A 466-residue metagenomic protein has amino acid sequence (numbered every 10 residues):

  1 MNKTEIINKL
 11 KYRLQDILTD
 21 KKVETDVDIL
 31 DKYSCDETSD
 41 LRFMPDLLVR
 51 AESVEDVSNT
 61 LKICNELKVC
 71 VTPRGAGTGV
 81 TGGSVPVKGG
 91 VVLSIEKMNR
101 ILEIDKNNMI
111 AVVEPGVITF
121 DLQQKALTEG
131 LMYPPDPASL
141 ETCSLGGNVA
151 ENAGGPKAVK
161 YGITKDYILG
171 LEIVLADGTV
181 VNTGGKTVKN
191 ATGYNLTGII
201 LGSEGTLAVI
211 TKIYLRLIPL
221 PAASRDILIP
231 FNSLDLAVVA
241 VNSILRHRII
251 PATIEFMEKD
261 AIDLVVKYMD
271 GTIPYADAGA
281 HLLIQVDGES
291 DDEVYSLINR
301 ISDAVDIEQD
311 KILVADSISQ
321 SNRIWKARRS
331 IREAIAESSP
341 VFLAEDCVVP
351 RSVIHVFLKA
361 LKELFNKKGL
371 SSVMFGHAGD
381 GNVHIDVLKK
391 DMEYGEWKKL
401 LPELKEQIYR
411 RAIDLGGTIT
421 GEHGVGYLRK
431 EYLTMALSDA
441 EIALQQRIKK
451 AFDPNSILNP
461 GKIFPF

Functional and structural regions predicted by a protein language model:
M1-K62, G79-M109, A261-T272, S319-A344 (+2 more regions): N-terminal flexible segment immediately upstream of the FAD-binding catalytic core in FAD-dependent oxidoreductases
D20, I413-V425, P454-L458: Alpha-helix capping/hinge segments and adjacent helical runs
T25-K32, P219, L228-P230, L236-L404 (+2 more regions): C-terminal substrate-recognition/cap domain of FAD-linked oxidoreductases
R100-I104, M109-E255, L458: FAD-binding subdomain of flavoenzyme oxidoreductases
T179, K430-F466: Activity-critical C-terminal alpha-helical subdomain
